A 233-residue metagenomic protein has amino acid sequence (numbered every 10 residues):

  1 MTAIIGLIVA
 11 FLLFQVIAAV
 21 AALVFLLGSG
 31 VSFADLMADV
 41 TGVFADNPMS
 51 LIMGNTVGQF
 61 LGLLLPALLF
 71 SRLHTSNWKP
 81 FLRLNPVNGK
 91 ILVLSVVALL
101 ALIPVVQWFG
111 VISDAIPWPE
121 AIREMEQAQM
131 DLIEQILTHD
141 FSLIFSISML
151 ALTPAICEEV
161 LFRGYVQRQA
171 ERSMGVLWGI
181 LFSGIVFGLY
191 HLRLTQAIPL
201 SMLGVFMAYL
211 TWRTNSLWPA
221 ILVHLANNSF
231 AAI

Functional and structural regions predicted by a protein language model:
M1-L7, P48-Q59, I91-S95, S142-I147 (+3 more regions): Residue-level signature of transmembrane alpha-helical entry/exit and packing/kink sites in multi-pass membrane
M1-L84, S229-I233: N-terminal, membrane-interfacial amphipathic/helix-forming hydrophobic leader that caps and precedes the first
A3-A21, L92-G110, W212-R213, L217-F230: Hydrophobic alpha-helical membrane-insertion segments
G30-F44, K79-T153: Juxtamembrane helix-loop-helix connectors linking adjacent transmembrane helices in multi-pass membrane enzymes
Q59-S76, S146-A170: Transmembrane alpha-helical segments in integral membrane proteins
W78, V87-L92, L143, M174-L181 (+1 more regions): Membrane-helix interface segments
C157-F182, Y209-S216: Membrane-interface helix/loop boundary segments of multi-pass membrane proteins
G184, G188-L189, Q196-I233: Functionally important transmembrane alpha-helices
